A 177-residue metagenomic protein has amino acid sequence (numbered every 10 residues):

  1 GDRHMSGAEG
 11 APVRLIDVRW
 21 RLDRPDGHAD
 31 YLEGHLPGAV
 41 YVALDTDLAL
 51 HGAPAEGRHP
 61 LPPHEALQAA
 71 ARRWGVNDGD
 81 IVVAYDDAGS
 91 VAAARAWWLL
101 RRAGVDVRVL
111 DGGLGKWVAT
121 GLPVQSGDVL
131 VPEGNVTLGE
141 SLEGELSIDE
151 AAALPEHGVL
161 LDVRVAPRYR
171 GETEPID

Functional and structural regions predicted by a protein language model:
G1-V76, E150-D177: Positively charged, proline/Ser/Thr-rich regional signature most characteristic of the Rhodanese/CDC25-like
E56-E150, P155, E172-T173: Thiolate-centered catalytic microenvironments shared by cysteine-dependent enzyme domains
